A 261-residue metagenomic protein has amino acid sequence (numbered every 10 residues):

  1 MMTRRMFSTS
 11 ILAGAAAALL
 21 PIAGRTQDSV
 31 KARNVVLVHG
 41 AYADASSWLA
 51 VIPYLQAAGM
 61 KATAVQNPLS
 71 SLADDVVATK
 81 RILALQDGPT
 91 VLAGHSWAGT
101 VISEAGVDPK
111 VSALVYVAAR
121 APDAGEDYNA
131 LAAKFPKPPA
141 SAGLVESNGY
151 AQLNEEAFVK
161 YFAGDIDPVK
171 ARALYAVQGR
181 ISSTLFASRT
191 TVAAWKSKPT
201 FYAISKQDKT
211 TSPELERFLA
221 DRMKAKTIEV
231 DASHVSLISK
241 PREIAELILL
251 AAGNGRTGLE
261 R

Functional and structural regions predicted by a protein language model:
M1-G14: N-terminal secretory signal peptides and thylakoid transit peptides that target proteins across membranes
A32-L72, E104: Conserved HGGG/HGGXW glycine-rich cap/lid loop of the alpha/beta-hydrolase fold
A57, K61-V91, A105-D108, Y128-A133: Active-site loop/oxyanion-hole signature of alpha/beta-hydrolase fold enzymes
A93-G94, A98, I102: Gly/Ala-rich beta-loop-alpha elbow adjacent to hydrolase catalytic centers
K110-V111, V115-N148, E155, S182: Flexible "cap/lid" loop of the alpha/beta hydrolase fold
G149-A194: Conserved alpha/beta-hydrolase catalytic His-Asp/Glu region
S182-M223, I228-A232, L237: Conserved serine/cysteine hydrolase catalytic core
I238-A251: Post-His helix in hydrolase/transferase enzymes
